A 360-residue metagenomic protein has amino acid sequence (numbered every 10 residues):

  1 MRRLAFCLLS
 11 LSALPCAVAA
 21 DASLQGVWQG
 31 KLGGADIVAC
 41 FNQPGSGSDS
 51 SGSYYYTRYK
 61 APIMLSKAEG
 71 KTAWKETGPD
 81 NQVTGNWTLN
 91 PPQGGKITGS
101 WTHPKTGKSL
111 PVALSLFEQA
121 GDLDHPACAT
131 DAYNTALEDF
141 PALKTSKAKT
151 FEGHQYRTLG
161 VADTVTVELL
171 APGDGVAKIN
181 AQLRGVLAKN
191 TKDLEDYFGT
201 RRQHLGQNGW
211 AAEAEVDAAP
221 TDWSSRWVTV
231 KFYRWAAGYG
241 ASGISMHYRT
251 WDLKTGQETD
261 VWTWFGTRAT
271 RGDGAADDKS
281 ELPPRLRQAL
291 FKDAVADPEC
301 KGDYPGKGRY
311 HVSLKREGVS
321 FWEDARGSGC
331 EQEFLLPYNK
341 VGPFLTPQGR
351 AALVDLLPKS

Functional and structural regions predicted by a protein language model:
A5-P15: Bacterial N-terminal signal peptides
D21-Q93, T98-W101: Central antiparallel beta-sheet cores of small beta-barrel/beta-sandwich binding domains
A35-V38, K60-M64, Q82-N86, E213-E215 (+3 more regions): Short, surface-exposed coil-to-beta transition loops
Y55, A237-S242: Short consensus segments that form the blades of beta-propeller domains, in both extracellular/periplasmic
T57-K71, K96-A136, S245-R249: Edge beta-strand at a domain terminus
G121-V228, F232-W235, R316-G318, E323-C330 (+1 more regions): Active-site acidic/histidine clusters and adjacent loop/turn architecture that either coordinate catalytic ions
Y248-E299: Short helix-loop boundary/capping segments
K279-G329: Active-site/ligand-binding surface loops and adjacent short beta/alpha elements that line catalytic pockets across
